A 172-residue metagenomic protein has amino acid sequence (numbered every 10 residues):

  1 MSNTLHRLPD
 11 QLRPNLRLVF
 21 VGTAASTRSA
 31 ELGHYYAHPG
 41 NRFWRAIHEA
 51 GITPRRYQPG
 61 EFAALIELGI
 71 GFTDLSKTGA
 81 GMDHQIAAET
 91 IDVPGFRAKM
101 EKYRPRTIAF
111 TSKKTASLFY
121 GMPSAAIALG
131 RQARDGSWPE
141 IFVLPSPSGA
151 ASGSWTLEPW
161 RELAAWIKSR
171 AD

Functional and structural regions predicted by a protein language model:
M1-R17, H38-P39, M82-R97, P123-D172: C-terminal capping/extension of enzyme domains
H6-R13, R56-L65, K99: Short amphipathic alpha-helices and their capping/turn segments at secondary-structure boundaries
L18, Y35, T107-I108: A residue-level structural signature of the nucleotidyltransferase/glycosyltransferase Rossmann-like core
F20-T23: N-terminal nucleotide-binding beta1-loop-alpha1 segment
A25, T115, S148: Short, glycine/serine-rich, charged loops/turns that create anion-binding and catalytic segments at active sites
R28-A88: Short, surface-exposed acidic-centric catalytic microdomains
S29-L32, L118-G121, G153-S154: Short glycine-/acidic-enriched loop or helix-start segments at secondary-structure transitions that form or flank
E67-S124: Internal catalytic-core helix/loop-beta-alpha segment that presents or stabilizes conserved functional determinants
